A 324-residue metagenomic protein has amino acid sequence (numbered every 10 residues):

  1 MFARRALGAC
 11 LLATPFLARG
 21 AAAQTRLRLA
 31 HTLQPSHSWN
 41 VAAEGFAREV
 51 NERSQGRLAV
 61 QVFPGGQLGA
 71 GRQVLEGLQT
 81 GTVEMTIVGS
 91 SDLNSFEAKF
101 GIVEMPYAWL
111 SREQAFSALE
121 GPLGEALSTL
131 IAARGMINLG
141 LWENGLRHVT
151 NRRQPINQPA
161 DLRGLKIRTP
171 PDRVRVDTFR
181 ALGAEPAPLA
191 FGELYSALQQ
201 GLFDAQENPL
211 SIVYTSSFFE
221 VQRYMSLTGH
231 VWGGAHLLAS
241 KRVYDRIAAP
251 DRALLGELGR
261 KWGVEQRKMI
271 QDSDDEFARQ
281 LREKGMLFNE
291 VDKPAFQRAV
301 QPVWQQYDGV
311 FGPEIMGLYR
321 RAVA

Functional and structural regions predicted by a protein language model:
F2, A9-T14, Q24-Q114, P122-E125 (+1 more regions): N-terminal secretory/targeting leader peptides
A3-R4, A18: Short, intrinsically disordered low-complexity segments
R19-A23: Sec/Tat signal peptide C-region and signal peptidase I cleavage site
